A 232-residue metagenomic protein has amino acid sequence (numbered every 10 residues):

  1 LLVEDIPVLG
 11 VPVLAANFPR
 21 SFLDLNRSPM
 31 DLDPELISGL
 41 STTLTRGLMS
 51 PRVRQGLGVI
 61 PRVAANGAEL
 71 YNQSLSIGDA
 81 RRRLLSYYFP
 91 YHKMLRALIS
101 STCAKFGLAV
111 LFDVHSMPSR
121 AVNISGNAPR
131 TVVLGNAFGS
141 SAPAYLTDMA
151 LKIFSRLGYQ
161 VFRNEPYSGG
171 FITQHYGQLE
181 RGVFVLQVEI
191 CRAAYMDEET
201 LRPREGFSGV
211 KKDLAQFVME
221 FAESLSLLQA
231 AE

Functional and structural regions predicted by a protein language model:
L1-L111, S116-E232: N-terminal catalytic or cofactor-binding beta/alpha core of small enzyme domains
